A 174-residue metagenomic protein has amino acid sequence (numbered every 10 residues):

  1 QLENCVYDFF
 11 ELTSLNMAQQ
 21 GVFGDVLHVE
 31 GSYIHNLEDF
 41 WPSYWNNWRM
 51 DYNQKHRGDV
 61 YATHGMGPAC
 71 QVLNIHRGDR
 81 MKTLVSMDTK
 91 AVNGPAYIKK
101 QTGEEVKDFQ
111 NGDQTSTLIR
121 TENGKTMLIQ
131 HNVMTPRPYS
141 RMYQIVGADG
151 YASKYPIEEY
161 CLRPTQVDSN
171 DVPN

Functional and structural regions predicted by a protein language model:
Q1-L2, K154: Hydrophobic residues in well-ordered beta-strands that form the structural core
E3-D108: Predominantly a Rossmann-like dinucleotide-binding segment in NAD(P)-dependent oxidoreductases
F23, R120-N123: A short, structured loop/turn motif at beta-sheet edges
V26, M81, Q114, Y139-S140: A structure-centric signal for secondary-structure junctions around beta-strands
R49, R57, R77-R80, R120 (+3 more regions): Arginine residue identity/basic-tract feature
V106-G112, E122-N174: NAD(P)-dinucleotide binding in Rossmann-like oxidoreductases
